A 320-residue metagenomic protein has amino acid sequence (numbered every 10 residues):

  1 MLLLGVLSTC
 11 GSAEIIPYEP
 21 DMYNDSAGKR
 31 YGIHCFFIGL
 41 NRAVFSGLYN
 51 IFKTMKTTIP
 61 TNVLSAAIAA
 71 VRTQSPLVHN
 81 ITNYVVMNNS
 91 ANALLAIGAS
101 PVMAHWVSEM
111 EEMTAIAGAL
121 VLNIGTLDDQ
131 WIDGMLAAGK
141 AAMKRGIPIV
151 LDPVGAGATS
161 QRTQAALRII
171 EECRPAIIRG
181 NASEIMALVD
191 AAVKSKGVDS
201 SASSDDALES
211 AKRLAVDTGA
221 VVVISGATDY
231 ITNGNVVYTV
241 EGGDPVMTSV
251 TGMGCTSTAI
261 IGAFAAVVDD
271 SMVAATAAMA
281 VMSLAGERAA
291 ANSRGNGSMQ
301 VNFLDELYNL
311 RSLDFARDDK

Functional and structural regions predicted by a protein language model:
M1, I51-S100: Glycine-rich phosphate/adenosyl-contacting loop at the front of the ribokinase-like
I16, Y23-S26, Y49-N50: Short terminal hydrophobic/aromatic SLiMs and anchors at protein ends
I59-N62, S283-K320: Charged C-terminal helix
G98-A141: Active-site cofactor/substrate anionic-group-binding motifs, chiefly glycine- and Lys/Arg-rich phosphate-binding loops
A142-E171, I177: Glycine/small-residue-rich loop that forms an oxyanion/phosphate-binding "nest" at active or ligand-binding sites
R162-V237: Conserved phosphate/ATP/ADP-binding segment of small-molecule kinases
D244-I261, S271: Short glycine/threonine-rich catalytic loop with a Thr-x-Gly-x-Asp
I261-M299: Conserved post-catalytic alpha-helical subdomain immediately downstream of the catalytic base and nucleotide-binding
